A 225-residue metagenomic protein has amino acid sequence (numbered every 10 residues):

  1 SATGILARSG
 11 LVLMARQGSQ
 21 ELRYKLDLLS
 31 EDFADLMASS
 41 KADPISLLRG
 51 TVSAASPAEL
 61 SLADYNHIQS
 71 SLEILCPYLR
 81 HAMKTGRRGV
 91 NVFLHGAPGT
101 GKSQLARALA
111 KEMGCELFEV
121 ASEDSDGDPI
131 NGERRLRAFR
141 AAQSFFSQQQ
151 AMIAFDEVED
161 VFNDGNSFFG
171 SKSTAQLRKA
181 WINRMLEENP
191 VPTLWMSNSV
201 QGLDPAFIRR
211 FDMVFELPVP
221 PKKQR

Functional and structural regions predicted by a protein language model:
S1-F93, A97-M113, D126, L136-Q143 (+3 more regions): AAA+ P-loop ATPase mechanoenzymes
K111-A121: Post-Walker A helix-loop "phosphate-sensing" segment adjacent to the P-loop in P-loop NTPases
E119-P129: A short hydrophobic beta-strand->loop->alpha-helix junction that borders the nucleotide-binding pocket of P-loop NTPases
